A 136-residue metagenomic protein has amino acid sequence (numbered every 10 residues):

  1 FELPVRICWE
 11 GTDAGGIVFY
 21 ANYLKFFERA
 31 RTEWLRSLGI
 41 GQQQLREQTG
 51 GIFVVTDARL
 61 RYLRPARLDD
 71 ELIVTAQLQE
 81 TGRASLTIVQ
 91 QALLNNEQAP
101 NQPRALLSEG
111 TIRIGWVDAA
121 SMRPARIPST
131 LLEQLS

Functional and structural regions predicted by a protein language model:
F1-T56, D118-S136: Hot-dog-fold acyl-thioester-processing enzymes
L3, Y62-E71, Q79-S136: HotDog/MaoC-like acyl-thioester-processing domains
T56-Y62, V74-T75: Short structured motifs
